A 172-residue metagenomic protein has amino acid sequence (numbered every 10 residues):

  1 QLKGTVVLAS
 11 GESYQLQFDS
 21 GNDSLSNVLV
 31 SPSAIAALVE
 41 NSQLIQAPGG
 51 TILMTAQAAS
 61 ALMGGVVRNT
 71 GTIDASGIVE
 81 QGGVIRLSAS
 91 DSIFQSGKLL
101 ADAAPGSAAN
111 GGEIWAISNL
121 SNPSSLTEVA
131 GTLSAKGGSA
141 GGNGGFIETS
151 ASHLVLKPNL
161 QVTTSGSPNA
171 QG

Functional and structural regions predicted by a protein language model:
Q1-G172: Extracellular and secretory-pathway beta-repeat/beta-biased strand scaffolds
